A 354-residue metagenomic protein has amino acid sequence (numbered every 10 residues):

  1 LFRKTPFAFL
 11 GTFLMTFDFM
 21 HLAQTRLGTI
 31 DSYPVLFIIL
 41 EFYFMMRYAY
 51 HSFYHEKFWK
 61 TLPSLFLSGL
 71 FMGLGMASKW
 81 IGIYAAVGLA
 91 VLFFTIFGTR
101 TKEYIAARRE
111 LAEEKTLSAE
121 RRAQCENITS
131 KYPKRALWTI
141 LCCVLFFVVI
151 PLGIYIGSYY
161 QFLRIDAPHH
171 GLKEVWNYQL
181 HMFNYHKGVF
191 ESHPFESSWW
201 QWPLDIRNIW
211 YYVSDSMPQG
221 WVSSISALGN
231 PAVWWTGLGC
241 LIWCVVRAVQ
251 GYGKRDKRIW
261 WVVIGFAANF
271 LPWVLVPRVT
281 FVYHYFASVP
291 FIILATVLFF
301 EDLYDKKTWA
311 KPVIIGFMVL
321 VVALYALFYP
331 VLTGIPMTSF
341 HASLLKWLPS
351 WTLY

Functional and structural regions predicted by a protein language model:
L1-F2, F37-A49, L70, V87-F94 (+4 more regions): Transmembrane alpha-helical segments
F2, P6, E41-S64, F94-T101: Membrane-interface transmembrane helices that cradle and orient dolichyl/undecaprenyl
F7, K60-S64, P231-V233, G251-G265 (+1 more regions): Membrane-interfacial loop-to-transmembrane alpha-helix junctions, especially the N-terminal start
G11-T16, A23, M72, M76: Short helix- or helix-capping micro-motifs that position conserved polar/aromatic residues at function-defining sites
M20-Y33, S78-I81: Short acidic/glycine- and proline-prone juxtamembrane loop motifs at membrane-interface regions of multi-pass membrane
S64-L67, F97-R108, A112-F147, P151 (+4 more regions): Transmembrane helical bundles and short interhelical boundary loops of multi-pass, membrane-embedded
I81-A106: Transmembrane-embedded, aromatic-rich helix segments that form part of the hydrophobic channel/pocket engaging
D215-Q219, S223-R255: Hydrophobic, aromatic-rich transmembrane alpha-helices and their immediate juxtamembrane boundary segments
